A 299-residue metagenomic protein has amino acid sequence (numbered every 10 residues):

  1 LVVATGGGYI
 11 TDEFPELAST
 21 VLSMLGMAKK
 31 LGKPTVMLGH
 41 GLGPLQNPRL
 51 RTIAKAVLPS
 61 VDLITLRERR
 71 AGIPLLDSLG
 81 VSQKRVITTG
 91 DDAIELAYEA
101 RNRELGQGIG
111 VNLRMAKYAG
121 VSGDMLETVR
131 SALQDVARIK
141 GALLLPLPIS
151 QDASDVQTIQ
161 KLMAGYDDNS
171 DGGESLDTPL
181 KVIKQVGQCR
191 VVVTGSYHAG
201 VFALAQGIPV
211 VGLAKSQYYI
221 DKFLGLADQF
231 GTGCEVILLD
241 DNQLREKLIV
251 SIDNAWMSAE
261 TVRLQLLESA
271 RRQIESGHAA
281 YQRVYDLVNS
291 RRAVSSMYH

Functional and structural regions predicted by a protein language model:
L1-H299: Active-site anion-handling motifs in enzyme catalytic cores
